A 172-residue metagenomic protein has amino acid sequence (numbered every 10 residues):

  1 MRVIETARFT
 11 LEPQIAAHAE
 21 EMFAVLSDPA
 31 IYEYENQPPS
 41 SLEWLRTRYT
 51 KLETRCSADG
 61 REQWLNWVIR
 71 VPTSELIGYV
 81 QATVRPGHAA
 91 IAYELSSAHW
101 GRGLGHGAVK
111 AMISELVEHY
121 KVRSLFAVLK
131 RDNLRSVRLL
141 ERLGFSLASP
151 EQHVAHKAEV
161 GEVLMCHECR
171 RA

Functional and structural regions predicted by a protein language model:
M1-E33, N66-A172: Acyl-donor (CoA/ACP) binding surface of acyl/acetyltransferases
A30-E53, L65: Conserved GNAT-fold acetyl-CoA-binding loop/helix
E53-C56, V154: Short, P/G- and charge-enriched loop/turn segments at secondary-structure junctions
S57-E62: Short loop/turn motifs at secondary-structure junctions and domain boundaries
